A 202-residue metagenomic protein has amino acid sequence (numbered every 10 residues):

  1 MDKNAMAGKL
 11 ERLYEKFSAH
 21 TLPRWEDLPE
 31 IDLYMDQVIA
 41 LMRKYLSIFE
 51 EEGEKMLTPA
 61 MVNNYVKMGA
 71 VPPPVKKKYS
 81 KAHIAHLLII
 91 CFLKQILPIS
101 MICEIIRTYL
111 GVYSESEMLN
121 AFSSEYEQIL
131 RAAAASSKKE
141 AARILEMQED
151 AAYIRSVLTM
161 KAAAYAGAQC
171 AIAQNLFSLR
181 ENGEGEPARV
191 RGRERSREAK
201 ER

Functional and structural regions predicted by a protein language model:
D2-L110: Basic helix-turn-helix/winged-helix DNA-binding cores and closely related short helical interaction motifs
T108, V112-R202: Intrinsically disordered, low-complexity, charge-dense segments enriched in Lys/Arg and Glu/Asp interspersed
